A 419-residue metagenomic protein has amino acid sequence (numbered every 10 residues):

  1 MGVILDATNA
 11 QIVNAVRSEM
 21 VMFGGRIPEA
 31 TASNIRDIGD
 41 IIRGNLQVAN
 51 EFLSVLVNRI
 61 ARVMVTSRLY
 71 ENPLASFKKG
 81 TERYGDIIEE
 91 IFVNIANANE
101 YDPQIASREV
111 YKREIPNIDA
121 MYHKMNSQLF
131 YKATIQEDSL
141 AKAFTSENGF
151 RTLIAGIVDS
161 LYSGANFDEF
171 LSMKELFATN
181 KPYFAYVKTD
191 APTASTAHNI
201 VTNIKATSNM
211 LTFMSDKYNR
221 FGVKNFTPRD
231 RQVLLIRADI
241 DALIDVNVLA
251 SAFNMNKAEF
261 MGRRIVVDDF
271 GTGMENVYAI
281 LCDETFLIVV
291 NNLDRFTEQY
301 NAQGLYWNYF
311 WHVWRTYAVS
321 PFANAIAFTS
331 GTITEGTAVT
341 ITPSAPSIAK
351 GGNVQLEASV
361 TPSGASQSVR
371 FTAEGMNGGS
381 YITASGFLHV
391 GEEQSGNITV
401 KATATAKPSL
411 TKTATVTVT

Functional and structural regions predicted by a protein language model:
M1-L53, V57, M261-T334: Extended, compositionally biased alpha-helical segments that mediate assembly or anchoring
M20, I60, L161, A165 (+3 more regions): Hydrophobic, Leu/Ile/Phe/Ala-enriched alpha-helical segments that form helix-helix packing faces
D40, H198-Y300: Extended oligomerization regions of viral-like shell subunits
N50-A133: Assembly/oligomerization interface modules of large self-assembling protein complexes
L69-F77, F170, F177, K181-F184 (+1 more regions): Short glycine-rich, low-complexity/disordered patches
P116-Y186, Y309-W311: Long, contiguous amphipathic alpha-helices that act as assembly "spine/axial" helices in icosahedral shell and virion
Y186-V187, T193-A194, M210-L211: Activation targets extended, charge/polar-rich intrinsically disordered C-terminal tails
I333-T419: Extracytoplasmic soluble-region selector
